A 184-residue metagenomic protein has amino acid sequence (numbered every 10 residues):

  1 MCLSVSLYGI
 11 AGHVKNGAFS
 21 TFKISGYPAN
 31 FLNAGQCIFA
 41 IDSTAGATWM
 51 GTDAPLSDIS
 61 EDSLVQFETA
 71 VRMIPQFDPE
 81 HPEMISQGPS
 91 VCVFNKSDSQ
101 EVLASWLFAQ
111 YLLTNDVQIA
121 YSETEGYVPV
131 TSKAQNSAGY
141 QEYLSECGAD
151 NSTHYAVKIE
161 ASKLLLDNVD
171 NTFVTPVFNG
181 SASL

Functional and structural regions predicted by a protein language model:
M1, N33, Q87-V91, D170-N171: Flexible glycine/proline-enriched surface loops and loop-helix/loop-strand junctions
M1-S60, I74: Extracytoplasmic ligand-binding clamshell segments of periplasmic binding protein
S4-L7, A29, A47, V102-A109 (+2 more regions): Extracytoplasmic/secreted envelope proteins and their assembly/folding machinery, especially bacterial periplasmic
A18-F19, C92-D98, T172-G180: Active-site rim elements
C37-I38, V117, G126, D170: Generic structural signal for secondary-structure transition and capping sites
S57-K133: Extracytoplasmic/periplasmic substrate-recognition and gating elements
I85, A149-L184: C-terminal capping/gating helix-and-loop segments adjacent to ligand/active sites or protein-protein/ligand interfaces
G126-K158: Active-site/pore-lining binding-face segments in mid-to-C-terminal subdomains
